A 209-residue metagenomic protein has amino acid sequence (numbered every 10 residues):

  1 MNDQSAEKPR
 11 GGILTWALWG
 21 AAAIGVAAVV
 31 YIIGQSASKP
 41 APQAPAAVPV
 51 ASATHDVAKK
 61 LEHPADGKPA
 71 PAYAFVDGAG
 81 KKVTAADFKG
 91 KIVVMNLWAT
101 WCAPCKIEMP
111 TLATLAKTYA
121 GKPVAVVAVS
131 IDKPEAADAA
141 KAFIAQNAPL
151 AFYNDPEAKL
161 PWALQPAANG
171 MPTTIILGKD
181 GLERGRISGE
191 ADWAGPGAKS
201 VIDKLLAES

Functional and structural regions predicted by a protein language model:
M1-P69, S209: N-terminal targeting signals for export/organelle localization
P49-A51, T173-S209: Thiol-/selenol-based redox modules, centered on thioredoxin-like and closely related oxidoreductase domains
E62-G67, A72-V93, L164: A short beta-strand-turn-helix
K89-G90, L97-T114: Conserved redox-active cysteine motifs that mediate thiol-disulfide chemistry, especially di-cysteine Cys-X(1-2)-Cys
V93-M95, V127-V129, I175: Conserved hydrophobic packing residues within short motifs/helices of P-loop NTPase cores of ABC-family ATPases
K117-E157: Conserved segment of the thioredoxin-like fold in thiol-based oxidoreductases
K141-D180: Short, internal strand/loop/helix patches that form the active-site neighborhood or redox-interaction surface
